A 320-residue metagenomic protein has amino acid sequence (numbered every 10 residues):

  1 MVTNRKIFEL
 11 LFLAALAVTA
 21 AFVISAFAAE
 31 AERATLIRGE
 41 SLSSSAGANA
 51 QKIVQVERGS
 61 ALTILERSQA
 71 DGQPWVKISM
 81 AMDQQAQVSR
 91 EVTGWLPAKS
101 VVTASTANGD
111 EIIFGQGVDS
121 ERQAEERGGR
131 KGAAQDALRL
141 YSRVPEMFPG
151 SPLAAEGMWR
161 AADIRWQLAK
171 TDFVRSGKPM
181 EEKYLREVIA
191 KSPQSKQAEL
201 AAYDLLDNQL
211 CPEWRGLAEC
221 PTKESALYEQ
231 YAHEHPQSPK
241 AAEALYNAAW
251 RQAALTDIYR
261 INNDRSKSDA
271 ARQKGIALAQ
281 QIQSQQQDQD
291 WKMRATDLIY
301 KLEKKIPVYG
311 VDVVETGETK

Functional and structural regions predicted by a protein language model:
V2-A14: Bacterial N-terminal signal peptides that target proteins for export
L11-V23: Bacterial N-terminal signal peptides
G47-N49, Q85, V144-E156, T171 (+6 more regions): Short solvent-exposed coil/turn linkers within tandem alpha-helical repeat scaffolds
I53-L96: SH3/SH3-like beta-barrel superfamily modules
S79-Q123, I164-Q167: Boundary regions of SH3-family modules and the immediately adjacent low-complexity/disordered segments in eukaryotic
D83, G117-K131, A162-V174, L206-A218 (+4 more regions): Short coil/turn linking the two alpha-helices of tandem helical-hairpin repeats
G129-S142, V174-Y184, L217-L227, S268-K274: Helix-turn-helix repeat elements of alpha-solenoid scaffolds
